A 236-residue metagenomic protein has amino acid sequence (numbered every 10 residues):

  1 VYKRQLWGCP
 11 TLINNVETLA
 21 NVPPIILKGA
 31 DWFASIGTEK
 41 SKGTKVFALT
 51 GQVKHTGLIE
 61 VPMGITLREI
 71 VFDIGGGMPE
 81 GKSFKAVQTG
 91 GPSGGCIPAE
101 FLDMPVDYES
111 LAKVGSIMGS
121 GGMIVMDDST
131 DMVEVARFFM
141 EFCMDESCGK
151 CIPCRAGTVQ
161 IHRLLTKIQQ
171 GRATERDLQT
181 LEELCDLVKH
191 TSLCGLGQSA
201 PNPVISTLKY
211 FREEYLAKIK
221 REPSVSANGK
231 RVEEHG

Functional and structural regions predicted by a protein language model:
K3-L6, T38-S41, G51-V53, P79-G81 (+3 more regions): Solvent-exposed alpha-helices and their adjacent loops that cap or buttress functional pockets in soluble metabolic
K3-M63: Hydrophobic alpha-helical positions that pack around
G37, F101-G236: Ferredoxin-type iron-sulfur electron-transfer modules in oxidoreductases and energy-metabolism complexes
F47-T50, K85-V87, M123: Short polybasic amphipathic segments
G64-P79: Short amphipathic, charge-patterned alpha-helical segments
L67-I70, S83, S147, I161: Extended, hydrophobic alpha-helical segments in both membrane/secreted and soluble proteins
G76-G91: Short loop-to-beta-strand transition segments
G94-G95: Glycine-rich phosphate/ribose-binding loops and adjacent secondary-structure elements that form binding surfaces
